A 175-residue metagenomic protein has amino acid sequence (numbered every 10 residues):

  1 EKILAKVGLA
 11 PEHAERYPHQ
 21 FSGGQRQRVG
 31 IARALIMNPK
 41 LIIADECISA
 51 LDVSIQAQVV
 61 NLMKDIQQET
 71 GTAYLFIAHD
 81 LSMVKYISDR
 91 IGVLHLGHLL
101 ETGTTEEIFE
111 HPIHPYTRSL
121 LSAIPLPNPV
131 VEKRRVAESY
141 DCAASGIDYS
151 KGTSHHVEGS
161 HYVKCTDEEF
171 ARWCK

Functional and structural regions predicted by a protein language model:
E1-E12, L121: Conserved ABC ATPase "signature" region
Y17-F21, Q25: Conserved ABC ATPase signature
I31, I43, V59: Hydrophobic anchor residue at the start of the ABC signature
I36-K40: A short, proline-enriched helix->beta-strand linker immediately N-terminal to the Walker B motif in ABC-type P-loop
V84-Y86: A short, surface-exposed alpha-helical micro-motif characterized by mixed small hydrophobic and charged/polar residues
T105-K175: Short catalytic/signature loops enriched in Gly
